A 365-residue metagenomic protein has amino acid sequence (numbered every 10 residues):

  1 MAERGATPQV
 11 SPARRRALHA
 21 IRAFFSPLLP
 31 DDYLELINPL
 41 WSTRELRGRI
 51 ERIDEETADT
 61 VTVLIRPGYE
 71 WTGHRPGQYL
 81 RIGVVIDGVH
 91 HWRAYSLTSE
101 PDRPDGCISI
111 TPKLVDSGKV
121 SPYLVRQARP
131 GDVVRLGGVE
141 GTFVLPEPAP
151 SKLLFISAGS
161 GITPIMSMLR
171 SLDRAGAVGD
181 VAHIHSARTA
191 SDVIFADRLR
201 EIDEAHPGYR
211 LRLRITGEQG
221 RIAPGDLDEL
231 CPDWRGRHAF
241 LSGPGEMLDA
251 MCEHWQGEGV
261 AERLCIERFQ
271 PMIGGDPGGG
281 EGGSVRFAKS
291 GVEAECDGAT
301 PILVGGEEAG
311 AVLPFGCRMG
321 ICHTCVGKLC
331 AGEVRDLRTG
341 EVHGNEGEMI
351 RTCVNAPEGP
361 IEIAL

Functional and structural regions predicted by a protein language model:
M1-S42, I363-A364: Iron-sulfur (Fe-S) cluster-binding modules
A2-A13, P122-G291, E295: FNR/FR-type flavoprotein reductase catalytic core
Y33-V133, G137, P150-S151, A187-T189 (+2 more regions): Ferredoxin-reductase
P76-Q78, D276-G283, I321-H323: A short, compositionally biased
P164, A311-D336, E346-G359: Local cysteine-cluster metal-coordination motifs and their immediate loop/turn environment, predominantly Fe-S cluster
S284-A309, V326-R335: Short, charged low-complexity linear segments at domain edges
D297, P360-L365: Short flanking/linker segments adjacent to small metal-binding domains or redox-active Cys/His motifs
